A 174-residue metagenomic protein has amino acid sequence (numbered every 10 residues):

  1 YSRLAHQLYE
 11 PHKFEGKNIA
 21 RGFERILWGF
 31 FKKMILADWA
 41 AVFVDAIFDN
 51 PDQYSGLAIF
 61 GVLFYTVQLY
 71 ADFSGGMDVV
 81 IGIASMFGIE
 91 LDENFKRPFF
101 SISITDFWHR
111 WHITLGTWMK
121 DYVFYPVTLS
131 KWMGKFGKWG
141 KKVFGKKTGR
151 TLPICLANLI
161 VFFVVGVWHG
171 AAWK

Functional and structural regions predicted by a protein language model:
Y1-K174: Membrane-embedded transmembrane alpha-helical bundles that form the catalytic cores of multi-pass lipid-modifying
